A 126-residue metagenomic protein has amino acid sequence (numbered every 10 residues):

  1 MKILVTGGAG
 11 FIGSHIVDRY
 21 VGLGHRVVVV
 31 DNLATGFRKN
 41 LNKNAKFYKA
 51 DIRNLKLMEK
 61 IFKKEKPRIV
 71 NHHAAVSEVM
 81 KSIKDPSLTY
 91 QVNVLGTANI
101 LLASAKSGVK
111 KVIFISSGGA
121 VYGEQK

Functional and structural regions predicted by a protein language model:
M1-K126: N-terminal Rossmann-like NAD(P)+-binding domain of SDR-like oxidoreductases, especially those catalyzing
